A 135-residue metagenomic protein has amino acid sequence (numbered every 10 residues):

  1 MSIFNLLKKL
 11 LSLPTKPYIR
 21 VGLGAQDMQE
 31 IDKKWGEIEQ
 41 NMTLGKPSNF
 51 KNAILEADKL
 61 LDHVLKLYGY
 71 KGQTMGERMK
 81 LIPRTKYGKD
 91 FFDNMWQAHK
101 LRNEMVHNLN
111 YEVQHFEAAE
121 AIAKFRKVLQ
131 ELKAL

Functional and structural regions predicted by a protein language model:
S2-Q97, F116, K124-L135: Amphipathic alpha-helical interface elements
A98-N110: Short helix/strand-capping connector loops at secondary-structure junctions
N108, E117-A118: Short, exposed beta-strand-loop hairpins at the edges of beta-sheets in extracellular/periplasmic proteins
